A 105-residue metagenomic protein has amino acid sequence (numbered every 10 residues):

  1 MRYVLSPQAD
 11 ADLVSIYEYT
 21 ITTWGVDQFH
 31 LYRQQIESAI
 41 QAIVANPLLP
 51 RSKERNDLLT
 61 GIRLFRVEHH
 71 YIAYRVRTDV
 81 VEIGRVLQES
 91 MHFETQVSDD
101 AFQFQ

Functional and structural regions predicted by a protein language model:
R2-L58, Q103-F104: Basic, Lys/Arg-enriched alpha-helical interface segments
T20-T23, T60, T78, T95: Residue-identity detector for threonine
P50-V81: Basic/aromatic recognition patch in beta-strand/loop cores that engages polyanionic ligands
H70-Y71, R75-Q105: Enriched for short, Lys/Arg-rich terminal
